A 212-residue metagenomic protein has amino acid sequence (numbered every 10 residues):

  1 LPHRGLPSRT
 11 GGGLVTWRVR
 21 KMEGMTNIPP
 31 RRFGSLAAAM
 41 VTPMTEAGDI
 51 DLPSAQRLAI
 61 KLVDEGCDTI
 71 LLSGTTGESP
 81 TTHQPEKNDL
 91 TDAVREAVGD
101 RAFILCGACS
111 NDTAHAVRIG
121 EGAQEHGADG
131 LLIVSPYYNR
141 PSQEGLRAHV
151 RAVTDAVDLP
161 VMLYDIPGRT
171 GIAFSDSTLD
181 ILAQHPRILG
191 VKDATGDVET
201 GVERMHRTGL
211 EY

Functional and structural regions predicted by a protein language model:
K21-E23: Intrinsically disordered, low-complexity polyampholyte segments enriched for Lys and acidic residues
T26-A38, P43-A173, L179: Active-site beta->alpha loop and helix N-cap motifs at the rims of alpha/beta catalytic domains
P167-Y212: Catalytic alpha/beta core domains of metabolic enzymes, predominantly
